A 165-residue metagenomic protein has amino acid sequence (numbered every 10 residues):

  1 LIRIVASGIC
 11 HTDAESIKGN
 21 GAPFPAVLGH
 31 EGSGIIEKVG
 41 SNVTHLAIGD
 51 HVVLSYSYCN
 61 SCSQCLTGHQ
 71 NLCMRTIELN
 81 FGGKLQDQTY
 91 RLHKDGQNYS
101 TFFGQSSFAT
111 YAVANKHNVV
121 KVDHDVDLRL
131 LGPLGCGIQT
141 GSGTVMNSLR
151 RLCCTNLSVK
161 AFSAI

Functional and structural regions predicted by a protein language model:
L1-S7, I17-L66, N71, L79 (+1 more regions): Glycine-rich beta-strand-centered segment in the early N-terminal region that forms part of a ligand/cofactor-binding
H45, R151, A164-I165: Short, intrinsically disordered, charge-balanced linker/junction segments flanking boundaries in proteins
D50-V52, N156-A161: Beta-strand segments within the central parallel beta-sheet cores of soluble alpha/beta enzyme folds
S57-Y58, S163-I165: Acidic, glycine-rich active-site loops and adjacent beta-strand->loop/helix elements that engage anionic groups
S63-N156: NAD(P)H dinucleotide-binding glycine-rich loop of Rossmann-like/cofactor-binding domains, especially the beta1-alpha1
G137, K160-S163: Glycine-rich Rossmann-fold phosphate-binding loop(s) that bind the pyrophosphate of adenine dinucleotide cofactors
